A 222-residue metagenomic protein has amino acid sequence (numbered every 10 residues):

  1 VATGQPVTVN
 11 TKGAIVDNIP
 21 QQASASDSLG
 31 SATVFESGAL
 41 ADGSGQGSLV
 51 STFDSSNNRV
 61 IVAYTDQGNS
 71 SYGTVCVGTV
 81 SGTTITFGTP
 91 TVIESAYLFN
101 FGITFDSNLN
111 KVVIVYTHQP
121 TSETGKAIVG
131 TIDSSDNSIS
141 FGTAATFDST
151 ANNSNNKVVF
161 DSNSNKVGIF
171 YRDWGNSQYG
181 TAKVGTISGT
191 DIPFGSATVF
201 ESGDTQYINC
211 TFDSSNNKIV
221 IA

Functional and structural regions predicted by a protein language model:
V1-S28: Glycine-anchored, exposed beta-strand/edge motif detector
A25-A222: Extracellular, repeat-based ectodomains that mediate carbohydrate processing or recognition
